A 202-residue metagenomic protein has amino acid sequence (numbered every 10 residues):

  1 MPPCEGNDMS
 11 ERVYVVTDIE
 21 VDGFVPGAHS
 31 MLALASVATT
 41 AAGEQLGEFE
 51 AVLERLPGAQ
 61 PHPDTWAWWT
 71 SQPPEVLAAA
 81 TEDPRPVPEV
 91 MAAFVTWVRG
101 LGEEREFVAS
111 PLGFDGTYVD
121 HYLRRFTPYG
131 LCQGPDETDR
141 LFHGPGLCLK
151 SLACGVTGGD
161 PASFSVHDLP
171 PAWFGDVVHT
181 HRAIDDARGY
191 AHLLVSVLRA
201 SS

Functional and structural regions predicted by a protein language model:
N7-V15, E20-L112: Conserved non-catalytic scaffold segment of RNase H-like nuclease domains
S10-V16, V21-F24, A28-M31, G43 (+4 more regions): Catalytic phosphate/metal-binding cores of nucleic-acid and nucleotide-processing enzymes, i.e., regions that mediate
R55, W66-A67, G146-A187: Active-site-proximal helix-loop-helix substrate-binding element of RNase H-like nuclease domains
V87, M91, L112, G116 (+2 more regions): A structural signal for well-ordered alpha-helical scaffolds and beta->alpha junctions
E106-L112, T117-Y118, S165-S202: Acidic, Mg2+-coordinating catalytic module of metal-dependent nucleases/exonucleases that use a two-metal-ion mechanism
F126-T127, T157-F164, L198-S202: Short helix-capping/linker segments at secondary-structure and domain boundaries
